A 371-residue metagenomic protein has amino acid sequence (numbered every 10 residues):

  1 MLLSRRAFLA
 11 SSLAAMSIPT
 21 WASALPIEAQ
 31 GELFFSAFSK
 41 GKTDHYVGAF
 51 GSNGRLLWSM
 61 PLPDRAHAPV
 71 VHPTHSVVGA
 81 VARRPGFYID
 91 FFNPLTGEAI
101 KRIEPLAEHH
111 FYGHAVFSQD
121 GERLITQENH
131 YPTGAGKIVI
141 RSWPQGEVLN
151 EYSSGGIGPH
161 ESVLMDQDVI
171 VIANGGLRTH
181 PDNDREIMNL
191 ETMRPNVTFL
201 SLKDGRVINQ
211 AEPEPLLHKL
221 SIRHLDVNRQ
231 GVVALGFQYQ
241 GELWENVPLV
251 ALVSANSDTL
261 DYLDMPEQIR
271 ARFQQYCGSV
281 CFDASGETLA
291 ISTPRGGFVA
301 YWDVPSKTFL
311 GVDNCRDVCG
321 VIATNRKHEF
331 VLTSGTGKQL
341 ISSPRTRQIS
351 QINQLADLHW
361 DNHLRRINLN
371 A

Functional and structural regions predicted by a protein language model:
M1-P26: N-terminal export signals
R55-M60, I100-P105, E147-Y152, I208-E214 (+3 more regions): A short beta-strand motif characteristic of beta-propeller blades
L62-F91, G97-F117: Blade-loop segments of beta-propeller domains
R65-V71, H110-V116, I157-V163, K219-H224 (+3 more regions): Repeated scaffold domains used in trafficking and secretory/extracellular systems, primarily beta-propellers
P73-T74, Q119-D120, M165-D166, N228-R229 (+2 more regions): Residue-level detector of Asp-centered blade-edge/turn motifs that repeat once per structural unit in beta-propeller
E108-G113, Q127-M165: Asp-box/WD-like beta-propeller blade repeats and closely related beta-sheet repeat scaffolds
Q127-H130, A173-M193, G236-V247: Short, conserved, GDST-rich strand-edge loop motifs in beta-rich repeat architectures
I138-S142, L190-L202, P248-A255: Beta-propeller blade signature
